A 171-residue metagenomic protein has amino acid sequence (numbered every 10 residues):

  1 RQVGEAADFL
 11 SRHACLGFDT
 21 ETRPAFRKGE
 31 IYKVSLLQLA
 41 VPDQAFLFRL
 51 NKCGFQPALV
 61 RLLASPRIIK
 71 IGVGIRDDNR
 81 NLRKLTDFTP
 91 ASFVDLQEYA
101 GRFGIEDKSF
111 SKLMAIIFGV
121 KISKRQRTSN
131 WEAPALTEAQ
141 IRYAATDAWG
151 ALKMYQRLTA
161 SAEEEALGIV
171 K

Functional and structural regions predicted by a protein language model:
R1-L16, L96, W149, A160-K171: N-terminal accessory regions of nucleic-acid-interacting proteins
L10, C15-K28: Short acidic, Gly/Ser-rich segments with clustered Asp/Glu that frequently serve as metal-coordination loops in enzyme
F26-D43: A short alpha/beta connector and helix-capping loop motif
Q44-A64: Nucleic-acid-processing active sites and adjacent nucleic-acid-binding tracks, predominantly divalent metal-dependent
S65-K70: Short active-site oxyanion
T86-V94: A short alpha->loop->secondary-structure connector
V94-I116, Q140: Short alpha-helix plus adjacent loop in nuclease-associated cores
A115-K171: Acidic, Mg2+-coordinating catalytic module of metal-dependent nucleases/exonucleases that use a two-metal-ion mechanism
